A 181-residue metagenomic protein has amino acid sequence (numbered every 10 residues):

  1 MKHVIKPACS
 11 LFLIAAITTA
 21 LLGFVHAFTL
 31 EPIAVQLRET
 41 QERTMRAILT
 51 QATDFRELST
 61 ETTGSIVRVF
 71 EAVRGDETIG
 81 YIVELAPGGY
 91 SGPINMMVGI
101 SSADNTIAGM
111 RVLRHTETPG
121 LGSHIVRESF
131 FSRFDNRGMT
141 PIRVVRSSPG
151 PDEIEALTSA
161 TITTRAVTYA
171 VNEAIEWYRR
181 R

Functional and structural regions predicted by a protein language model:
K2-R181: Flexible, solvent-exposed loop/hinge segments and secondary-structure transition points
